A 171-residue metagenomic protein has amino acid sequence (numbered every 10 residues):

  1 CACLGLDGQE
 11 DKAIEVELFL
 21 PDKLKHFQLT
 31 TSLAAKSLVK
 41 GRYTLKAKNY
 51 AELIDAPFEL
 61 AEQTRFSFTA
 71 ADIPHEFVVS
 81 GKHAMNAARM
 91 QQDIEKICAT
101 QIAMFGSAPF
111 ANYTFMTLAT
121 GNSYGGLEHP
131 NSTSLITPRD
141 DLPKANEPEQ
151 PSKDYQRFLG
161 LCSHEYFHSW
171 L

Functional and structural regions predicted by a protein language model:
C1, G41-A71: Edge strands and adjacent loops of beta-rich recognition modules
A2, D11-T30, R42-A51, G81-Y113: Zn2+-dependent metallopeptidase catalytic core
G5: Phosphate/adenylate-binding glycine loop and adjacent helical scaffold
P21-K23, A34, D140: Solvent-exposed coil/turn segments that connect beta secondary-structure elements in extracytoplasmic/periplasmic
S32-V39: Short, solvent-exposed aromatic-acidic interface loops
S67-L171: Juxtacatalytic substrate-recognition/specificity segment
